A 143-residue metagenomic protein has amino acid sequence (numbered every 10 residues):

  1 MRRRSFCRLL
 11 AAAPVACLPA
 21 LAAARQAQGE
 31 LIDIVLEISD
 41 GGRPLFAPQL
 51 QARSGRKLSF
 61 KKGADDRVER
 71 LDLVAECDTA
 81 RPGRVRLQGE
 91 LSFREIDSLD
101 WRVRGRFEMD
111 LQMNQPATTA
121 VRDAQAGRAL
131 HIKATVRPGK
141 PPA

Functional and structural regions predicted by a protein language model:
R2, A23-A143: Outer membrane pore-forming secretion/assembly proteins and partners of Gram-negative envelopes
R3-L10: N-terminal export leaders
A13-L21: Hydrophobic h-region of N-terminal signal peptides that target proteins for export in Gram-negative bacteria
